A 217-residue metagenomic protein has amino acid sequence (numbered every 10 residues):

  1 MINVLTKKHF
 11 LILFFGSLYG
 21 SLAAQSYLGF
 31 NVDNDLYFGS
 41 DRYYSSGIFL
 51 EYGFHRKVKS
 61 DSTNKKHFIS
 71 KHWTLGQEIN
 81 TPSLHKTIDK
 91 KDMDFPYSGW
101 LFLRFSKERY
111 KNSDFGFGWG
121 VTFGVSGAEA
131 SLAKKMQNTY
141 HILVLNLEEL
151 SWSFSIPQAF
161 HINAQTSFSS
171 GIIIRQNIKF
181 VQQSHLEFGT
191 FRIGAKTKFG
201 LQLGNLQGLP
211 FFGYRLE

Functional and structural regions predicted by a protein language model:
M1, F54-K59, G204-Q207: Short regulatory "switch" loops immediately downstream of catalytic or recognition motifs within protein catalytic
M1-G29: Bacterial Sec-dependent N-terminal signal peptides
A24-V32, F68-E78: Transmembrane beta-strand segments of Gram-negative outer membrane beta-barrel proteins
Q25-S62: N-terminal ordered "arm"
N34-L36, S40-G47, I69, Q77 (+2 more regions): Histidine/cysteine-enriched polar flanking segments
K66-F68, R175: Edge/loop elements at the starts and ends of beta-strands within beta-rich repeat scaffolds
W73-E217: Outer-membrane pore/translocation modules
